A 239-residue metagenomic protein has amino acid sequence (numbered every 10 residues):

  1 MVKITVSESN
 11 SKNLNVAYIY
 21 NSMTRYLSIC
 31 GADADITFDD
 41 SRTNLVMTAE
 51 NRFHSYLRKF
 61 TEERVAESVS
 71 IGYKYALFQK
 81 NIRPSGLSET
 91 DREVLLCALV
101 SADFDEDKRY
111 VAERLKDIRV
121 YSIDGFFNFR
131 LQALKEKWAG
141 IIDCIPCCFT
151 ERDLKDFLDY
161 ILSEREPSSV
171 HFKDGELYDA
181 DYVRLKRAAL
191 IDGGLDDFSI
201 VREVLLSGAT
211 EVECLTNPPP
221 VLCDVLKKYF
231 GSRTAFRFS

Functional and structural regions predicted by a protein language model:
M1-F198, R202-V204: Conserved mixed alpha/beta catalytic, RNA-binding, or beta-rich assembly cores of soluble enzyme, regulatory
D181-S239: C-terminal structured domains
